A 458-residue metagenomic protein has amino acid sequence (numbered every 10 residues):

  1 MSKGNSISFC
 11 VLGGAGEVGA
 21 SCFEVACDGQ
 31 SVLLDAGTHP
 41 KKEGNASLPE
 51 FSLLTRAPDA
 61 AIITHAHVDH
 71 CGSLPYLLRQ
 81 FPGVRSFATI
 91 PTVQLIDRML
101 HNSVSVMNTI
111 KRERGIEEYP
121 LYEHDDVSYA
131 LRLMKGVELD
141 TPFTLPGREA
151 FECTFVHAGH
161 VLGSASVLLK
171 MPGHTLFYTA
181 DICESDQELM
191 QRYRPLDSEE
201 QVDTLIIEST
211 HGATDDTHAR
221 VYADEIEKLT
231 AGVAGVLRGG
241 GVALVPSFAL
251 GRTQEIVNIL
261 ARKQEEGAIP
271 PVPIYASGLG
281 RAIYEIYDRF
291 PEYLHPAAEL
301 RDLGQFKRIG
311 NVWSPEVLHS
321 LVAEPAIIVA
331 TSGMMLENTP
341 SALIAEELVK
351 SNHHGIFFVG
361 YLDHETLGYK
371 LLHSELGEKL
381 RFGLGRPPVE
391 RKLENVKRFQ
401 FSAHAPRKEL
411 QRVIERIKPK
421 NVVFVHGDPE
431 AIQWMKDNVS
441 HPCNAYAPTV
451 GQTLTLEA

Functional and structural regions predicted by a protein language model:
S2-E17, S21-I62, C71, Y76-E255 (+2 more regions): His/Asp/Glu-rich metal-coordinating catalytic cores of metallo-dependent phosphodiesterases/hydrolases acting on
A26-D28, K170-P172, Y193-L196, I259-E266 (+4 more regions): Short, solvent-exposed amphipathic alpha-helical segments in soluble enzyme and RNA/protein-processing domains
D59, D203, A326, H354 (+1 more regions): Conserved acidic residues
S73-Q80, I259, P340-E347, R412-V413 (+1 more regions): A short acidic, amphipathic alpha-helical/loop segment
Y222-I226, G304-E316, M334-E337, L376-L380 (+1 more regions): A general structural motif
L229-L367, V425: Hard-cation-handling environments
V349-R391: Redox- and metal-dependent alpha/beta enzyme cores, enriched for Fe-S-associated oxidoreductases and cofactor-handling
K397-I417, N421-A458: Internal alpha/beta domain cores that form substrate/cofactor-binding pockets in large enzymes and binding proteins
